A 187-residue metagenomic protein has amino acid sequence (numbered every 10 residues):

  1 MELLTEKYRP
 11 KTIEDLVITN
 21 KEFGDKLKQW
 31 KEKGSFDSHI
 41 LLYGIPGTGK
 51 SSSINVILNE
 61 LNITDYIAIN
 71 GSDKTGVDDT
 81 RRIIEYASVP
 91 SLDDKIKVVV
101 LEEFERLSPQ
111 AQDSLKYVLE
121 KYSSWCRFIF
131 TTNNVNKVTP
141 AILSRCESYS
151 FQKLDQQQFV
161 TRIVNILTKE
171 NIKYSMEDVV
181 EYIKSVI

Functional and structural regions predicted by a protein language model:
M1-K184: P-loop/Walker A NTP-binding region and its immediately flanking N-terminal helices in P-loop NTPase folds
